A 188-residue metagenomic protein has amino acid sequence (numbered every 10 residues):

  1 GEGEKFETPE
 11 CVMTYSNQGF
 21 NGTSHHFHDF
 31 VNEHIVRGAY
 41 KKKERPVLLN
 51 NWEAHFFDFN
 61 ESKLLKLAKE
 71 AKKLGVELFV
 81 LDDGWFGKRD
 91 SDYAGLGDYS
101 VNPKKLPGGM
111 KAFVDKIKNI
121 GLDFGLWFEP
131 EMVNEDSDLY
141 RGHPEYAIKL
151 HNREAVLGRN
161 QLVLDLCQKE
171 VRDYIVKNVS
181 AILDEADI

Functional and structural regions predicted by a protein language model:
E2-N17: Short Pro-Gly-centered flexible turn/kink motifs
G3, L49, A71, F79 (+3 more regions): Conserved, mostly hydrophobic/aromatic
Y15-A39, V76-D83, L106-L157: Glycine-rich, aromatic-flanked loop segments that form ligand/cofactor-binding clefts across common enzyme folds
E44-N50, E77-L78, G121-G125, I188: Structural preference for beta-strand elements that scaffold enzyme active sites
E44-P46, E53-F57, P103, P130-A186: Active-site-adjacent "subsite" loops/lids of carbohydrate-active enzymes
K63-F86, E185-I188: Catalytic domains of carbohydrate-active enzymes, especially glycoside hydrolases
L64-A68, M110-V114, V179-S180: Generic structural signal for well-ordered alpha-helices, preferentially at hydrophobic/aromatic core positions
R89-N102: Surface-exposed, active-site-proximal loop segments in enzymatic domains
